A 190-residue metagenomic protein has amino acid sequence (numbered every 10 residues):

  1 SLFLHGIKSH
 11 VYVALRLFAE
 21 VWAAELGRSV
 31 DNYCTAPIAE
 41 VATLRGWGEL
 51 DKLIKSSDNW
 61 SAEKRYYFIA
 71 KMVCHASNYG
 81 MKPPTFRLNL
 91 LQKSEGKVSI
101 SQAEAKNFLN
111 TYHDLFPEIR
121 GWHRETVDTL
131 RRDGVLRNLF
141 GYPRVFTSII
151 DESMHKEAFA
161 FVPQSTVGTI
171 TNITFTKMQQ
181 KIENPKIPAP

Functional and structural regions predicted by a protein language model:
S1-P190: Conserved catalytic core of nucleotide polymerization and phosphodiester-bond processing enzymes
